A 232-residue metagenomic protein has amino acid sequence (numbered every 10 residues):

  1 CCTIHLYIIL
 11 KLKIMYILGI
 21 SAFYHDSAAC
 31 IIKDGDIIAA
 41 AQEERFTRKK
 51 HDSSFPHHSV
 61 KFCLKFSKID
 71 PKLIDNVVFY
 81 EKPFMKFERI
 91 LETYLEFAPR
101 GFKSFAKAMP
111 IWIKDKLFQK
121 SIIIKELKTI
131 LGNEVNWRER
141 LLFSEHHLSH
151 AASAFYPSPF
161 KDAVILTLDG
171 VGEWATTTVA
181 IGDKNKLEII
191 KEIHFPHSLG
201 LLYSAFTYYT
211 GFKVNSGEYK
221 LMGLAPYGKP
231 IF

Functional and structural regions predicted by a protein language model:
T3, K11-F232: Short acidic/glycine-rich loops and adjacent helix/strand connectors that line catalytic pockets where negatively
